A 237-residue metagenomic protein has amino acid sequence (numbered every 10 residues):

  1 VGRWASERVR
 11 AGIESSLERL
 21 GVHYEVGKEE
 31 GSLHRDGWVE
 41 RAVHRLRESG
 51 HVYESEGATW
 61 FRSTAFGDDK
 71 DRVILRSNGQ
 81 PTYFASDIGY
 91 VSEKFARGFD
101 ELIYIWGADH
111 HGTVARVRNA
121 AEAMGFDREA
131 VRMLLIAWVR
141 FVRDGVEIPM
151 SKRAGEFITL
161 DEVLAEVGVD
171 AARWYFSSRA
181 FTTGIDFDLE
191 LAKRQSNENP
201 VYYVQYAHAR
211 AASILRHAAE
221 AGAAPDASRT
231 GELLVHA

Functional and structural regions predicted by a protein language model:
V1-A237: Non-catalytic interaction-recognition regions
